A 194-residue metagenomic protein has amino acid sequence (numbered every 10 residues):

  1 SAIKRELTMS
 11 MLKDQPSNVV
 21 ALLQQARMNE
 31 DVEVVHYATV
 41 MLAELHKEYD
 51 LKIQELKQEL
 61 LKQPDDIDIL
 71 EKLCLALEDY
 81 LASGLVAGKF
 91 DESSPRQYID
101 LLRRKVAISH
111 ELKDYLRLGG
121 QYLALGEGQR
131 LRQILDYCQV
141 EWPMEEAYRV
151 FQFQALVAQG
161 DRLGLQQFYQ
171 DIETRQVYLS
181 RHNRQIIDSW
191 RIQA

Functional and structural regions predicted by a protein language model:
S1, A21-D31, E59-L61, K105 (+1 more regions): Alpha-solenoid HEAT/Armadillo-like helical repeat scaffolds in large eukaryotic proteins
A2, R27-V34, D66, E111 (+2 more regions): Short inter-helical turns and helix N-cap capping residues of alpha-solenoid HEAT/ARM repeat scaffolds
I3-D14, Q25, H36-E44, R117-Q121 (+1 more regions): Structural detector for internal amphipathic alpha-helices that build alpha-solenoid repeat scaffolds
I3-K4, Q15, L70, L77 (+3 more regions): TPR repeat positional signature
L7-T8, L23, A43, K57 (+4 more regions): Conserved small-residue packing positions in alpha-helical repeats and bundles
P16-R27, D50-E55, D114, G128-I134: Amphipathic alpha-helical scaffolding segments comprising HEAT/armadillo-like alpha-solenoid repeats
V32, H36, A43, K62-L85 (+1 more regions): Amphipathic alpha-helical repeat scaffolds of TPR domains
L81-A194: Long, non-transmembrane cytosolic or organellar matrix-exposed soluble domains/tails of integral membrane proteins
